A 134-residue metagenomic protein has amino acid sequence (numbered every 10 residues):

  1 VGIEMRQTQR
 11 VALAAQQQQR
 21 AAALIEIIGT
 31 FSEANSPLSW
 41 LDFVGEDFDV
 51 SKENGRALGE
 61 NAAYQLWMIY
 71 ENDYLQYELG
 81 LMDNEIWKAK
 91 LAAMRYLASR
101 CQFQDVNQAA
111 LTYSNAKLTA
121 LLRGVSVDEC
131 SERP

Functional and structural regions predicted by a protein language model:
V1-A57: Membrane-proximal alpha-helical anchors
G2, F31, Y70-E78, L97 (+2 more regions): Generic structural signal for hydrophobic core residues of well-folded globular domains
Q9-R10, F48, G55, I69-N72 (+2 more regions): Generic, low-specificity signal for short hydrophobic/alpha-helical stretches with a mild N-terminal bias, encompassing
Q16, R20-A23, A62, I69 (+4 more regions): Alpha-helical structural motif
E33-A34, F48-G59, D83, R100-F103 (+1 more regions): Short, structured coil/loop segments at alpha-helix boundaries
L58-R100: Structured, soluble extracytoplasmic/luminal domains of envelope-associated proteins
K88-P134: Eukaryote-biased recognition of C-terminal alpha-helical segments
